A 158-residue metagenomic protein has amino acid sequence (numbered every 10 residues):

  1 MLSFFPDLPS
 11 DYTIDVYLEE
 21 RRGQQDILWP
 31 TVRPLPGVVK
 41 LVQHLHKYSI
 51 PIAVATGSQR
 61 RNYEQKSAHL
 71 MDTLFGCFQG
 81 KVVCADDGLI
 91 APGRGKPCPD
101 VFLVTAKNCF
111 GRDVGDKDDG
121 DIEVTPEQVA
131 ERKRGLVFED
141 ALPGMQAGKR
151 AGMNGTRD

Functional and structural regions predicted by a protein language model:
M1, V38, L45, Y63-S67 (+2 more regions): Hydrophobic packing residues within well-ordered alpha-helices of enzyme cores
L2-H44, Y48, V114-V129: Metal-dependent phosphoesterase signature
S10-Y12, L74-C84, N154-D158: Short hydrophobic/aromatic-enriched beta-strand-loop microsegments
Q24, H69-L70, N108-C109, A147-A151: Short alpha-helical scaffold segments that flank and stabilize functional sites
T31, A53, Q59-L136, L142: Substrate-recognition "cap/lid" segment bordering the active-site pocket of phosphatases
V38, S58, M145: Gly/Ser/Thr-rich helix-start
S49-I50, M153: A short helix->loop->beta-strand "cap" motif at the edges of active sites that frequently abuts
R132-D158: Acidic, Mg2+-coordinating phosphoryl-transfer loop and its flanking beta/alpha structural elements, shared across
